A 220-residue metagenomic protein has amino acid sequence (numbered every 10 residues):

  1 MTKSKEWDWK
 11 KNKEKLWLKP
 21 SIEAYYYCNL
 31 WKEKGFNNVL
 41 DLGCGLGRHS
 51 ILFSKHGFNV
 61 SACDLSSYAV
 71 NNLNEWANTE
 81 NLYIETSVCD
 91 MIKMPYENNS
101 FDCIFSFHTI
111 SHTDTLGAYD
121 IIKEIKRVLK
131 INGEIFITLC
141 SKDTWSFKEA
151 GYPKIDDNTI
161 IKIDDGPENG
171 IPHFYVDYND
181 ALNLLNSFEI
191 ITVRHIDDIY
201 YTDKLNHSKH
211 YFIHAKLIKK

Functional and structural regions predicted by a protein language model:
M1-F36, G45-K93, D120, F136-K220: Class I (Rossmann-like) S-adenosyl-L-methionine-dependent methyltransferase catalytic domain, capturing the SAM-binding
D41: Class I SAM-dependent methyltransferase core
I92-C103: A short acidic, Gly/Pro-enriched loop at the edge of an enzyme's catalytic core that lines a small-molecule cofactor
S106-T109: A short beta-strand submotif of the Rossmann-like class I SAM-dependent methyltransferase core that lines
S111-T113: A short His-aromatic
Y119-I131: A short glycine-rich, Lys/Arg-flanked "PGG" loop and its adjoining helix->strand segment in the class I
